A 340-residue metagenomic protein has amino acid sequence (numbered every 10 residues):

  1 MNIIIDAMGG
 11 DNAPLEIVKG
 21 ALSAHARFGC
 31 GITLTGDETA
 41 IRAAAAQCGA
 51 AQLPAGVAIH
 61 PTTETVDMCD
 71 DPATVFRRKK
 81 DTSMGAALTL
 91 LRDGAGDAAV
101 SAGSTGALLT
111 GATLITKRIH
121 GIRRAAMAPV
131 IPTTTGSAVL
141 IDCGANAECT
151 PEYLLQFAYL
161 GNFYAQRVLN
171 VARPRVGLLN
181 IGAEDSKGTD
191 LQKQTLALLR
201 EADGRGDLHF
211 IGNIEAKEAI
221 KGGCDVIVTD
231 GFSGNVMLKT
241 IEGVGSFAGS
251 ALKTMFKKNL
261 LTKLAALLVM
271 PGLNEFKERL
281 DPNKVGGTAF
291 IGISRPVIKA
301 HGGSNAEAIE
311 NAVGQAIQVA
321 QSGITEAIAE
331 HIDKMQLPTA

Functional and structural regions predicted by a protein language model:
M1-A43: N-terminal phosphate-binding or glycine-rich loops at protein starts, especially the Walker A/P-loop of NTPases
I3-L15, A145-L155, K299-N305: Short, glycine-rich nucleotide/cofactor-binding loops
D6, T35-G36, A58-H60, S101-G103 (+6 more regions): Short beta-strand segments
L15-E16, F28-T33, T39, A147-A216 (+1 more regions): Glycine-rich phosphate/diphosphate-binding loop of Rossmann-like nucleotide-binding domains
A50-G96: Phosphate/nucleotide-donor binding subsite
D97, G103-Y153, F157, F163: Glycine/threonine-rich beta-strand-loop-alpha-helix active-site module that forms ligand/phosphate-binding
T113-M127, P132-L140, G223-I227, G231-A340: Glycine-rich phosphate/nucleotide-binding loop
